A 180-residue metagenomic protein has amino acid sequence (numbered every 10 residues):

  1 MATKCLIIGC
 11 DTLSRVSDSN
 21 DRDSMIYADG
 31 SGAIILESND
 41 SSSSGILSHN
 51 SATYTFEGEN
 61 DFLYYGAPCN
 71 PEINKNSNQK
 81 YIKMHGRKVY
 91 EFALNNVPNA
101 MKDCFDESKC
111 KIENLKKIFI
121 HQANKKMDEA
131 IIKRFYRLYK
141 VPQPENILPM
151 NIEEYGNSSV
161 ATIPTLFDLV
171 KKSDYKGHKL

Functional and structural regions predicted by a protein language model:
M1, L94, P98, K116-L180: Claisen-condensing/thiolase-fold acyl-transfer catalytic domains that form or cleave C-C bonds in fatty acid
M1-K4, E37-G45, D106-K111: Secondary-structure boundary elements
A2-S31: Flexible, glycine-rich active-site loops centered on histidine and acidic residues that chelate a metal or position
T3-L6, A33-I34, S44, K117 (+1 more regions): Structural motif
G9-S14, A52-Y54, E153: Acidic, glycine-rich active-site loops and adjacent beta-strand->loop/helix elements that engage anionic groups
T12, D40, Q122: Short, glycine/serine-rich, charged loops/turns that create anion-binding and catalytic segments at active sites
N20-N95, N99: Condensing-enzyme catalytic core mediating Claisen C-C bond formation in acyl metabolism
N96, A100-S108: Stable alpha-helical structural segments in soluble proteins, enriched in small hydrophobic residues
